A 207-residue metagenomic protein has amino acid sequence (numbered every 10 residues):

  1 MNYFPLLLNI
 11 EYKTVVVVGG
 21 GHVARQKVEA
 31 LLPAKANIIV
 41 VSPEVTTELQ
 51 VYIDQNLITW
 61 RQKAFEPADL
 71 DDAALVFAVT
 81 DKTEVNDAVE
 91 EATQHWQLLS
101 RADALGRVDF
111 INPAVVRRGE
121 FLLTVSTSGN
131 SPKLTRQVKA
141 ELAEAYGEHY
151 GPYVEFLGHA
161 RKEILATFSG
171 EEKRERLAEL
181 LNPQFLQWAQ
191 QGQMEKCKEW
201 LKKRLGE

Functional and structural regions predicted by a protein language model:
M1-I53: Hydrophobic, well-ordered beta-alpha structural blocks that scaffold small-molecule cofactor pockets
Y12, D71-D72: Alpha-helix C-terminal capping/helix-to-coil transition sites in glycosyltransferase folds
K35-I39, A73-T83, F121-G129, A143-E144: Short beta-strand and adjoining strand-loop segment in the mid-core of the Rossmann-like NAD(P)-dependent dehydrogenase
S42, W60-A64, D103: Short loop/edge segments at beta-strand edges and connector loops that shape dinucleotide/nucleotide cofactor-binding
V51-D71: Glycine-rich, highly charged phosphate/nucleotide-binding loops
L75-T80, N86-N112: ADP-ribose/adenylate-binding Rossmann-like module
A102-F121, N130, K139: Anionic-ligand binding region
G129-E207: An accessory alpha-helical subdomain
